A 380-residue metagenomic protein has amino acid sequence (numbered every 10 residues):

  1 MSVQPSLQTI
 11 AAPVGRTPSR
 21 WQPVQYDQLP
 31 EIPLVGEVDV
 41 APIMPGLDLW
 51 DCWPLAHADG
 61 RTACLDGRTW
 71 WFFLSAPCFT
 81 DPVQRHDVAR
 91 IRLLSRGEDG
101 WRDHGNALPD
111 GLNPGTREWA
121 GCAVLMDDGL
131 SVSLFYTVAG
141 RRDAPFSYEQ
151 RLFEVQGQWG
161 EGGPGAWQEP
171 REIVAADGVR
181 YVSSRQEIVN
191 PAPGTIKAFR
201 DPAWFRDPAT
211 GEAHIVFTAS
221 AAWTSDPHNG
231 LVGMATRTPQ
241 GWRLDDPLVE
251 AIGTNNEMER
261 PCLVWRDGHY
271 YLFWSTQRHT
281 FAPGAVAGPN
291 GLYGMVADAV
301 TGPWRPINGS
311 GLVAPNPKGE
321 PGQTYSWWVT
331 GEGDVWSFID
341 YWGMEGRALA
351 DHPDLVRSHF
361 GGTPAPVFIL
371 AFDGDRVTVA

Functional and structural regions predicted by a protein language model:
M1-A380: Carbohydrate-active catalytic/glycan-binding domains of CAZyme proteins, especially the secreted or lumenal ectodomains
